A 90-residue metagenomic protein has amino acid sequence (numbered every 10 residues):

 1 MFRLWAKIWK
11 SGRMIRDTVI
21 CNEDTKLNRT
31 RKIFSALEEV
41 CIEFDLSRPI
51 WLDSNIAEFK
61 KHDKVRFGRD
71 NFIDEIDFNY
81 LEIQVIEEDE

Functional and structural regions predicted by a protein language model:
M1-R3, N22-E23, E75: A structural signal for the main folded, soluble domain(s) of proteins
L4-A6, S11-R13: Amphipathic beta-strand/beta-sheet edge segments enriched in Tyr/Trp
K7, V19, Q84-I86: Residue-level recognition of well-ordered beta-strand positions that form the cores of beta-sheet-rich folds across
M14-E43: Short, flexible N-terminal segments of the mature chain
F34-E90: Acidic, low-complexity intrinsically disordered segments
